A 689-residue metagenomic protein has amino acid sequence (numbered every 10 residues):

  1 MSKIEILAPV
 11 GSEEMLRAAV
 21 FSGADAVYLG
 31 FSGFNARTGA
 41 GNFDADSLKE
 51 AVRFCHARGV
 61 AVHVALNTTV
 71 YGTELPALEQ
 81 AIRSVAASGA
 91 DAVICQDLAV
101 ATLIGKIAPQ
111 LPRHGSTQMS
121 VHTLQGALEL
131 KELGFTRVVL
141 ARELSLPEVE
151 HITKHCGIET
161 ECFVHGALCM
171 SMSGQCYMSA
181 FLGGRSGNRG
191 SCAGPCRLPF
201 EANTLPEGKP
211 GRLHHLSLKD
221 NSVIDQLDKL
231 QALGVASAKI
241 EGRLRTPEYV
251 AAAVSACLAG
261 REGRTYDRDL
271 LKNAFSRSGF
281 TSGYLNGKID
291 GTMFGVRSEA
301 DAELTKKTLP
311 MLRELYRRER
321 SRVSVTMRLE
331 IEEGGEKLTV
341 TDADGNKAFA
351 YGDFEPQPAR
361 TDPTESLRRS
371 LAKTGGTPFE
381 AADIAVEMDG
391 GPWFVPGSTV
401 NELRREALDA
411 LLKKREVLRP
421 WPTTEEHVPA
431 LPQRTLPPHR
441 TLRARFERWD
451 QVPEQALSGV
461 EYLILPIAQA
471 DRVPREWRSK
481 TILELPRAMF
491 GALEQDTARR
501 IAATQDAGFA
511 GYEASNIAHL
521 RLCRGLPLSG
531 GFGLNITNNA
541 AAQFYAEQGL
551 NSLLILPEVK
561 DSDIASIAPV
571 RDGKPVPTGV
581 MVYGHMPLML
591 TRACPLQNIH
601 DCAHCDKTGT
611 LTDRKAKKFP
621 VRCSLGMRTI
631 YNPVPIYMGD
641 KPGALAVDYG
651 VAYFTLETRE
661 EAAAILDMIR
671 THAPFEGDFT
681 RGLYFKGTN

Functional and structural regions predicted by a protein language model:
M1-S22, A26-R37, A51-V52, R58-A86 (+5 more regions): Surface-exposed amphipathic alpha-helical tracts and adjacent flexible/coil segments at the periphery of soluble enzymes
F43-S47, R53: Glycine/small-residue-rich interface belts in oligomeric ring/scaffold proteins and their assembly partners
T102: A cross-family signal for key residues in well-ordered alpha-helices that form functional helical elements
H122: Active-site PLP-lysine loop of aminotransferase-like
